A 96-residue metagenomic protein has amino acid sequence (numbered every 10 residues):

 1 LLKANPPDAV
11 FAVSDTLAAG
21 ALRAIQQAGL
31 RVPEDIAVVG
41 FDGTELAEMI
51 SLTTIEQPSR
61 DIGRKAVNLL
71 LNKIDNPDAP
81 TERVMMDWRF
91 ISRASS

Functional and structural regions predicted by a protein language model:
L2-S96: Flexible loop/turn connectors
